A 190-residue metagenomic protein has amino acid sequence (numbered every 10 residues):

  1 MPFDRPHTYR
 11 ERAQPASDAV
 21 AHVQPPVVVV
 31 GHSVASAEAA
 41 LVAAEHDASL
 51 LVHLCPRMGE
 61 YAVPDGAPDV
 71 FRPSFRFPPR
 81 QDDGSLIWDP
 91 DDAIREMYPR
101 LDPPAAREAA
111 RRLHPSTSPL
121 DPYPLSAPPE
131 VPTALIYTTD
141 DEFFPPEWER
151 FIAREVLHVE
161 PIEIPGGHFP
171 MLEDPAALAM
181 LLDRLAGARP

Functional and structural regions predicted by a protein language model:
M1-P25: Active-site catalytic motif of lipid deacylating hydrolases and related acyltransferases
A13-S17, P175-D183: Short, amphipathic alpha-helical "lid/cap" segments that border enzyme active or binding sites
H22-P25, H46, P129, L185-P190: Glycine-rich phosphate-binding loop signature in dinucleotide/nucleotide-binding domains
V30-A35, A39: Gly/Ala-rich beta-loop-alpha elbow adjacent to hydrolase catalytic centers
A44-P90, L120-D121, P145: Flexible "cap/lid" loop of the alpha/beta hydrolase fold
D83-A127: Conserved alpha/beta-hydrolase catalytic His-Asp/Glu region
P115-A176, M180, R189: Conserved serine/cysteine hydrolase catalytic core
